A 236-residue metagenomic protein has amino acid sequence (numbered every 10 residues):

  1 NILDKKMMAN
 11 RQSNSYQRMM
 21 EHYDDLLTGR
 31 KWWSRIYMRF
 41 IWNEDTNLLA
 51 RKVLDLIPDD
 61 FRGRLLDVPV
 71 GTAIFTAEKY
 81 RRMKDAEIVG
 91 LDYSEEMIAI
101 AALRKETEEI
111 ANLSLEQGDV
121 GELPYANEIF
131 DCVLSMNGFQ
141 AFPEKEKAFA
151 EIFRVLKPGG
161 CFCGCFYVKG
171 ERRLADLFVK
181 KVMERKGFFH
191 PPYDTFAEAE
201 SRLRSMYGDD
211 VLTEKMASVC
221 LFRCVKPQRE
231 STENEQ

Functional and structural regions predicted by a protein language model:
L3-D59, I74-E78, K180: Conserved class I S-adenosyl-L-methionine
M38, N43, C163-F222: C-terminal alpha-helical "lid/dimerization" subdomain adjacent to the S-adenosyl-L-methionine
I57-D59, R82-M83, L156: A generic alpha-to-beta junction signature in SAM-dependent methyltransferases
R64-E122: Class I SAM-dependent methyltransferase SAM/SAH-binding core
G121-V133: A short acidic, Gly/Pro-enriched loop at the edge of an enzyme's catalytic core that lines a small-molecule cofactor
C132-E144: A short SAM/SAH-binding and catalytic strip from SAM-dependent methyltransferases
E146-P158: A short glycine-rich, Lys/Arg-flanked "PGG" loop and its adjoining helix->strand segment in the class I
F222-Q236: C-terminal lobe and adjacent flexible extensions of AdoMet/dcAdoMet transferase-like proteins
